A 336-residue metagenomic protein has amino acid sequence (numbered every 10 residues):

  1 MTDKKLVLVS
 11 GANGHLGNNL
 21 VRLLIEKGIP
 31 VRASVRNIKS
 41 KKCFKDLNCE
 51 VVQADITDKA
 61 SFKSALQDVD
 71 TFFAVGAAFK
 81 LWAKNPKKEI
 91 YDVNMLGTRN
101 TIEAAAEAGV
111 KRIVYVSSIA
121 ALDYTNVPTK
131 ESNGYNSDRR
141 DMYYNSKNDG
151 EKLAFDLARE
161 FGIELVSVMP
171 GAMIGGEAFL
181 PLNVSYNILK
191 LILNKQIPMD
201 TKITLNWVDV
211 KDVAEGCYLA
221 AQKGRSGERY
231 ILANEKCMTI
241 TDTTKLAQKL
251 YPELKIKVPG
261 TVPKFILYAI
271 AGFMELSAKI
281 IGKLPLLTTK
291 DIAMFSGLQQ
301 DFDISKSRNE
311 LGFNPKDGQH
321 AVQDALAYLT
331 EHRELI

Functional and structural regions predicted by a protein language model:
L6-I29: N-terminal Rossmann NAD(P)H-binding glycine-rich loop of SDR-like oxidoreductase domains
R32, A74, A78, W82 (+2 more regions): Conserved Rossmann-fold NAD(P)-dependent oxidoreductase catalytic core, especially the SDR/UDP-sugar
I38-M95: NAD(P)H-binding glycine-rich loop region in Rossmannoid oxidoreductase-like domains and their noncatalytic homologs
Y91-M95, R139-K152, A172, L182-S185 (+2 more regions): Short-chain dehydrogenase/reductase
S117, K152-G176: Conserved beta-loop-beta element that borders a ligand/cofactor-binding pocket
N136-S137, N187-V208, D212: A conserved pocket-lining segment of Rossmann-fold NAD(P)-dependent short-chain dehydrogenase/reductase
E160-I163, G175-N187, A220-Y230, E253-L254: Glycine/proline-rich active-site loop of Rossmann-fold NAD(P)-dependent oxidoreductases
G216-L286, I304, N309, G318-I336: Mid/C-terminal beta-alpha module of Rossmann-like enzyme folds, strongest in SDR-family dehydrogenases/epimerases
